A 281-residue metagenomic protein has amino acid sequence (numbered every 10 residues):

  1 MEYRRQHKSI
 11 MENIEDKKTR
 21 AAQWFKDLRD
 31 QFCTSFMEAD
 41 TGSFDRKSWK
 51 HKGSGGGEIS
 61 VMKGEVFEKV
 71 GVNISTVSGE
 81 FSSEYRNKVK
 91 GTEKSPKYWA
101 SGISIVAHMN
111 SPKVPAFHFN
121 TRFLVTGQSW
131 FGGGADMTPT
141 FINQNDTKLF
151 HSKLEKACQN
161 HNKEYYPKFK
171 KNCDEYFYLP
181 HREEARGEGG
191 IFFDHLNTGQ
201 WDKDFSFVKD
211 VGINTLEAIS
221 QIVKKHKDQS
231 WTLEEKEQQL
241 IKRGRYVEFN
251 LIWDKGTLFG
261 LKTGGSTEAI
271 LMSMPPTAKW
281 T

Functional and structural regions predicted by a protein language model:
M1-I10: N-terminal amphipathic/basic-hydrophobic helices that include classical n-h-c signal peptides and signal-anchor
N13-K90, D202-I252: Gly/Pro-rich turn-and-neighbor structural signature
E58-G133: Internal mixed beta-strand/loop scaffold within catalytic domains of large alpha/beta enzymes
S83-Y85, V114-A116, N143-D146, F259-L261: Short helix/loop capping segments that flank catalytic or ligand/cofactor-binding pockets
W99-S101, W130-T138, E184-G199, Y246-E248: Glycine-rich, often proline-containing surface loops adjacent to acidic residues and nearby aromatics that form
M109, T257-T281: Long, contiguous binding/interaction regions
G127-K171: Compact, glycine/acidic-enriched structural inserts
N162-K236: A contiguous, surface-oriented mixed alpha/beta subdomain in the mid-to-C-terminal portion of proteins that forms
